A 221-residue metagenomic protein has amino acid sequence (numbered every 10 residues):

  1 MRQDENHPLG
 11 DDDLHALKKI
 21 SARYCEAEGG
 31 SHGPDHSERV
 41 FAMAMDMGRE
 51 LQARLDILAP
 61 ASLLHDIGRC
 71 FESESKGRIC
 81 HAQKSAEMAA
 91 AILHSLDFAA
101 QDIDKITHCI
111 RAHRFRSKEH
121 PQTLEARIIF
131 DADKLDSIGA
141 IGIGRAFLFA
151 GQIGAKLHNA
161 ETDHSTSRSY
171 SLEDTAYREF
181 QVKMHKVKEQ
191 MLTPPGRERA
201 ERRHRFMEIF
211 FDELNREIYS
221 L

Functional and structural regions predicted by a protein language model:
R2-Q3, H7-L9, E26-L51, L64 (+1 more regions): Divalent metal-dependent phosphate-bond-processing catalytic cores, especially two-metal-ion Mg2+/Mn2+ enzymes that act
H7-R23: Short alpha-helical hairpin
L14-K18, F41, A82, A86-A90 (+2 more regions): An amphipathic alpha-helix signature
A27-G30, S73-G77: A short glycine/serine-rich beta->alpha loop
P34, E38, L55, A59 (+3 more regions): Short, well-structured alpha-helical segments
L55-E74, H81, S85, A89 (+1 more regions): His-Asp-centered metal-binding catalytic motifs of divalent-metal-dependent phosphohydrolases/nucleases
I92-R127: Hydrophobic, well-structured mid-protein blocks that either form specific transmembrane helices
